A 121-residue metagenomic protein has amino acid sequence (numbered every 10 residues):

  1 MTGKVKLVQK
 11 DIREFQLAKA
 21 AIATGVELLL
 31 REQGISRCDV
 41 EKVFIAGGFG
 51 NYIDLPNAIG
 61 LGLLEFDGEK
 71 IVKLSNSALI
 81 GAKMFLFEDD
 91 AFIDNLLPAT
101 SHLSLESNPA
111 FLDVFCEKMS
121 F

Functional and structural regions predicted by a protein language model:
M1-F121: Helical "lid/coupling" subdomains associated with nucleotide-phosphate turnover
